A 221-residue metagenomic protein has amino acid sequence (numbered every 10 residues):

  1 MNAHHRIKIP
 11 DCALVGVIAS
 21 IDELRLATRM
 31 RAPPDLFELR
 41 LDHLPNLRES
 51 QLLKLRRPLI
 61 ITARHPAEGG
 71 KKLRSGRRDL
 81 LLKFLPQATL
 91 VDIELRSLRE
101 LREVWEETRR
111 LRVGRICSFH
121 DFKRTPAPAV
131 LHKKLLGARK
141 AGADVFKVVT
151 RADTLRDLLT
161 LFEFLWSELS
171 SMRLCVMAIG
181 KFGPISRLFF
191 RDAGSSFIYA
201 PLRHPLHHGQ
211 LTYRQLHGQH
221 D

Functional and structural regions predicted by a protein language model:
M1, H5-K8, R29-M30, L36-L39: Intrinsic structural disorder
M1-L24: N-terminal amphipathic alpha-helix/helix-capping segment at the start of soluble metabolic enzymes
K8, A27-A32, N46-L59, L81-P86 (+3 more regions): Acidic (Asp/Glu)-rich catalytic clusters
V17-A19, P34-P45, I60-R64, G69 (+6 more regions): Catalytic beta/alpha-barrel core
V17-R31, L73-K83, A127-G137: Short, acidic/polar
E23-L26, P45-R48, G69, R99-R102 (+1 more regions): Short, charged/polar "capping" segments at the starts of alpha-helices and the immediately preceding loops
S97-D221: Catalytic alpha/beta core domains of metabolic enzymes, predominantly
